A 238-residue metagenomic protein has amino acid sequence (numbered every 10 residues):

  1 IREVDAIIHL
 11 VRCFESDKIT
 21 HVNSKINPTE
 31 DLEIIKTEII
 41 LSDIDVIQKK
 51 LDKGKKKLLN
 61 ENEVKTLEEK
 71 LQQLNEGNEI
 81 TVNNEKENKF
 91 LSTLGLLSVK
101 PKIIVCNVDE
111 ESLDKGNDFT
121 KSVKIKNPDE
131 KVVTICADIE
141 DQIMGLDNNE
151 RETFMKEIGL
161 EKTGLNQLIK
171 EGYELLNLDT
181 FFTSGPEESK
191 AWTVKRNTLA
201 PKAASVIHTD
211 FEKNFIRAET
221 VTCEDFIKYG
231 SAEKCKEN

Functional and structural regions predicted by a protein language model:
I1-I39: Conserved P-loop NTPase nucleotide-binding/switch module
R2, A6, D45, P201-K202: Short alpha-helical basic/polar micro-motif
A6, T37, L41, P128 (+1 more regions): Short, intrinsically disordered, mixed-charge
C13, K25, L32, I47 (+3 more regions): A generic structural signal for ordered alpha-helices
N27, D31, I35-I39, D43 (+2 more regions): Short, well-structured alpha-helical patches and their helix-loop capping segments that border functional surfaces
I44-L51: Conserved phosphoryl-transfer catalytic core
K53-N238: C-terminal-of-GTPase-core extension/linker across diverse P-loop GTPases
